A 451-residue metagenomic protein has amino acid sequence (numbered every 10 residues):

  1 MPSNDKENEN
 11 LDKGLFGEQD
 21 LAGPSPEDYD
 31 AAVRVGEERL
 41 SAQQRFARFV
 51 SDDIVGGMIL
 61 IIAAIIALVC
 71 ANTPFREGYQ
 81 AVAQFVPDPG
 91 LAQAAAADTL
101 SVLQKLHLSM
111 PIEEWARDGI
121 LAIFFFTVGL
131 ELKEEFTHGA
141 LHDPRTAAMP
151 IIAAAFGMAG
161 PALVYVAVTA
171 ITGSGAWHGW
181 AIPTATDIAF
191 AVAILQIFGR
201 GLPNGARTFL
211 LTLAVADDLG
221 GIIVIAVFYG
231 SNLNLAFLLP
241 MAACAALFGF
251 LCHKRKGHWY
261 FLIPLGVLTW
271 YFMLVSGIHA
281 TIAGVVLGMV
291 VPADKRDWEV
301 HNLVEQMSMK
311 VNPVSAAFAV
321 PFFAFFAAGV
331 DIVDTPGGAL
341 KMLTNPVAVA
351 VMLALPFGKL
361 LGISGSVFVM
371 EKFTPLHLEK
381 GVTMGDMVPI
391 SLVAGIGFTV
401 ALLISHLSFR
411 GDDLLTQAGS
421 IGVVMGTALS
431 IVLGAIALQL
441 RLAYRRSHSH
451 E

Functional and structural regions predicted by a protein language model:
G14-D52, A71-N72, C252-K254, H258-V275 (+2 more regions): Predominantly late transmembrane helices and immediately cytosolic-facing juxtamembrane segments
L68-T73, A122-E135, A154-A170, I188-V192 (+13 more regions): Transmembrane alpha-helical segments of multi-pass membrane transport proteins and ion-pumping complexes
C70-V82, G90-H107, P111-E113, T127-D143 (+1 more regions): Transmembrane alpha-helix boundary signature
P111, P144-I152, T172-A185, L202-T212 (+3 more regions): The feature identifies polytopic integral membrane transport proteins across all domains of life
E114-F125, S174-A189, T212, G230-A243 (+2 more regions): Structural signature of hydrophobic alpha-helical transmembrane segments
E135-L163, N234-A246, V333-L361, M384-S391 (+1 more regions): Entry/N-cap segments of selected transmembrane alpha helices and their immediately preceding amphipathic helices
A167-H178, A226-S231, V400-S420: Interfacial helix-loop-helix junctions of multi-pass membrane proteins
L195, G199-P292: Functional cores that coordinate and move charged inorganic groups
